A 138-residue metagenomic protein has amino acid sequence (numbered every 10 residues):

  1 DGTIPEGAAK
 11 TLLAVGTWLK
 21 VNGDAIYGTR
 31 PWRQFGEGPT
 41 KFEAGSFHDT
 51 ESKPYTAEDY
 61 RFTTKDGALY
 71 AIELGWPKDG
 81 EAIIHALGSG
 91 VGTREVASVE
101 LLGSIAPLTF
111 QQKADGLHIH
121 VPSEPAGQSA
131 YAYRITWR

Functional and structural regions predicted by a protein language model:
D1-R138: Mature catalytic domains of secreted/periplasmic carbohydrate-active enzymes
